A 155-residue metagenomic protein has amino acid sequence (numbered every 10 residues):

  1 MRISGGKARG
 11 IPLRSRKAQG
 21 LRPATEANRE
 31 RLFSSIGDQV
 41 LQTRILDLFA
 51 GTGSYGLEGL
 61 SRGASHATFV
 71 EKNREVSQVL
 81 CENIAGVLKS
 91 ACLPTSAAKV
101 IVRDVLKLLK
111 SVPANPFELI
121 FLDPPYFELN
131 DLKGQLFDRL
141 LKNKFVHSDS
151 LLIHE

Functional and structural regions predicted by a protein language model:
M1-E155: Class I S-adenosyl-L-methionine-dependent methyltransferase catalytic core
